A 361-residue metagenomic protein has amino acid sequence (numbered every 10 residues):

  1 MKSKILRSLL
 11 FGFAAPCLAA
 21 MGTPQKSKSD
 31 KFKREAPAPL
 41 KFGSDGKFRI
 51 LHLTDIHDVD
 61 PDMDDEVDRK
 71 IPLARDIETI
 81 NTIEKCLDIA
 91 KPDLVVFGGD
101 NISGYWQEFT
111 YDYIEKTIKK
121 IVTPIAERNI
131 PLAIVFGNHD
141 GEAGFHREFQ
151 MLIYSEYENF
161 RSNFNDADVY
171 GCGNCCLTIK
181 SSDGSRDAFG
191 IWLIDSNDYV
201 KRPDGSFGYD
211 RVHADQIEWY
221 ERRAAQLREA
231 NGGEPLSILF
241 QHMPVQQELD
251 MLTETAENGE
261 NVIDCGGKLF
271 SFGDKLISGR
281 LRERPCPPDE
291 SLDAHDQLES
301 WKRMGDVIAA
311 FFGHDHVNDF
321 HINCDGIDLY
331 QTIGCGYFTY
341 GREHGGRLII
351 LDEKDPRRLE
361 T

Functional and structural regions predicted by a protein language model:
K4-G22: Hydrophobic alpha-helical topogenic segments used for membrane insertion/localization
P24-E115, K120: N-terminal active-site segment of His-dependent metallophosphoesterases
K26-K31, A36-P39, S44, C176-S181 (+5 more regions): Binuclear metal-dependent phosphoesterase catalytic core
K28-F42, K116-G232, L348-I350: Extended active-site neighborhood of metal-dependent phosphoesterases/phosphodiesterases
K47-M63, A188-D198, F240, I327-G334: Active-site-proximal beta-strand elements of phosphoester/diester hydrolases
V59-D62, S103-W106, I134-H146, Y199-R202 (+4 more regions): Active-site environment of divalent metal-dependent phosphoester hydrolases
D62-D64, G98-V122, D140-N159, M251 (+1 more regions): Metal-dependent catalytic neighborhoods of phosphoester/phosphodiester hydrolases
A90-L94, G190-W192, G205-H316: His/acidic metal-ligating clusters that form di-metal
